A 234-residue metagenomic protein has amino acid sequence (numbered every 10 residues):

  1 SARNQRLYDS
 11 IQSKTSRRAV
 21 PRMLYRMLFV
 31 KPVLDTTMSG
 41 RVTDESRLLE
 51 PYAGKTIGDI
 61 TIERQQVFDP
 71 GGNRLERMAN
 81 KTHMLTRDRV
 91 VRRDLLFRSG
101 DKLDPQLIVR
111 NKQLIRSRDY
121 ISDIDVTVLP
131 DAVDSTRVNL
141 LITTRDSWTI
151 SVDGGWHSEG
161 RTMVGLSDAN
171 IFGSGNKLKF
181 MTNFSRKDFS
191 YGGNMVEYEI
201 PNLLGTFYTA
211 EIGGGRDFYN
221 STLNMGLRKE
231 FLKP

Functional and structural regions predicted by a protein language model:
S1-P234: Immediate N-terminus of the mature polypeptide
